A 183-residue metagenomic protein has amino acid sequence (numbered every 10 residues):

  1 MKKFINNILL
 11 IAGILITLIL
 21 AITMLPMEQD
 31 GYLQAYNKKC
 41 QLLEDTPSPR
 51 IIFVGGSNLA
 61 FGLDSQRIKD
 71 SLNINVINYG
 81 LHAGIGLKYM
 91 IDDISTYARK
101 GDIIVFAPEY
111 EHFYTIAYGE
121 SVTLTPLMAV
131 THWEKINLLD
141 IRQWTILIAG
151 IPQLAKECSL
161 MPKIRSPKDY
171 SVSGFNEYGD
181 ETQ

Functional and structural regions predicted by a protein language model:
M1-K2: N-terminal hydrophobic targeting signals that begin at the initiator methionine
I5-P26: Hydrophobic membrane-insertion alpha-helices, especially the h-region of bacterial N-terminal signal peptides
L10-T17, Y36-C40, L63-I68: A broad, low-specificity signal for short, low-complexity segments enriched in glycine/proline and polar/charged
L20-D30, N75-G80: Acidic/glycine-enriched edge-of-secondary-structure segments
M27-S48: Alpha-helical transmembrane signal-anchor/signal-peptide segments
V54, N58-I141: Membrane-embedded segments
S121-Q183: Secreted/periplasmic serine-hydrolase-like ester/acetyl group-modifying domain
